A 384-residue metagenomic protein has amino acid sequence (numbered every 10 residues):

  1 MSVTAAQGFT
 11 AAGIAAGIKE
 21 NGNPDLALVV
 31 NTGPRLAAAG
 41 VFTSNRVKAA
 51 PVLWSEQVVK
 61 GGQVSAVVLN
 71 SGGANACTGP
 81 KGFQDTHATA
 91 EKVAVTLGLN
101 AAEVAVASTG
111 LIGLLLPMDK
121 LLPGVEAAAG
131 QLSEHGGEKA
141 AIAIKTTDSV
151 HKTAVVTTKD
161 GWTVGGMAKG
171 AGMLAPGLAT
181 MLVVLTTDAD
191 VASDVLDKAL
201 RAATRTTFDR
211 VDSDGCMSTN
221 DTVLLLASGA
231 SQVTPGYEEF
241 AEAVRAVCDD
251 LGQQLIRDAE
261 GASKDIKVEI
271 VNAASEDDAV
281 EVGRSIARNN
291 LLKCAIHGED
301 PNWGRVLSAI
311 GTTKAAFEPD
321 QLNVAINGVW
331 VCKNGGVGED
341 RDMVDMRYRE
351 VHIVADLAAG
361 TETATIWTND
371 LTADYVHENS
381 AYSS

Functional and structural regions predicted by a protein language model:
M1-N70, A74-D85, A94-S384: A structural signal for small-residue-enriched, beta-sheet-centric alpha/beta enzyme cores and oligomeric scaffold folds
A90: Generic structural marker for isolated residues within well-ordered, non-membrane alpha-helices of soluble domains
